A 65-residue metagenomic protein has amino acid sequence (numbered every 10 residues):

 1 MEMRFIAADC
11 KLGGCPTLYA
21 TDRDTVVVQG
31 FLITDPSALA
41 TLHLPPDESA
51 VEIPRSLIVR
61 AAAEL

Functional and structural regions predicted by a protein language model:
M1-R4: Short Pro/Gly-enriched beta-strand edge/turn motifs at strand-loop
I6-C10: Short Gly/Pro-enriched turn/cap motifs at secondary-structure boundaries
G13-L44, E48: A short, structured beta-strand/loop element
H43-L65: Ser/Thr/Pro-rich, acidic low-complexity intrinsically disordered regulatory segments
